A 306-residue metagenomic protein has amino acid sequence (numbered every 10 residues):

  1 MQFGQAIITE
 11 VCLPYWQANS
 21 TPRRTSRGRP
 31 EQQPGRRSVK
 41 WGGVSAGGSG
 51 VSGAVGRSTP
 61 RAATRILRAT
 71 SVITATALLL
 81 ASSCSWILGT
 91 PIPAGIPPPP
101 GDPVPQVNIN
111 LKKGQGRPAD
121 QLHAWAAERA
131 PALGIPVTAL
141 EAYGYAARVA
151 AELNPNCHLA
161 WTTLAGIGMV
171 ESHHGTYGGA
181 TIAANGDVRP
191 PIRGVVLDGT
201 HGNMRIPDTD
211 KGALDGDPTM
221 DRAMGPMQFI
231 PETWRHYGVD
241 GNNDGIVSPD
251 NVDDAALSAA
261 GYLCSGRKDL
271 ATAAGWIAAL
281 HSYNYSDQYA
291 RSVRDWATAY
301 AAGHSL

Functional and structural regions predicted by a protein language model:
Q2, P14: Detector for the Zn2+-coordinating histidines of canonical Cys2His2
G4, G28, G35, G42-G43 (+1 more regions): Residue-identity detector for glycine
A6-T9, A18-T21, T25-G28, A46: Ala/Thr-enriched low-complexity intrinsically disordered regions
T25, K40-G43, G47, T59-L88: Secretory targeting and sorting signals
S85-A151: N-terminal export signals and maturation junctions of secreted/periplasmic proteins
H123-W125, A130-L306: Catalytic glycan-binding domains that act on GlcNAc-containing polysaccharides
